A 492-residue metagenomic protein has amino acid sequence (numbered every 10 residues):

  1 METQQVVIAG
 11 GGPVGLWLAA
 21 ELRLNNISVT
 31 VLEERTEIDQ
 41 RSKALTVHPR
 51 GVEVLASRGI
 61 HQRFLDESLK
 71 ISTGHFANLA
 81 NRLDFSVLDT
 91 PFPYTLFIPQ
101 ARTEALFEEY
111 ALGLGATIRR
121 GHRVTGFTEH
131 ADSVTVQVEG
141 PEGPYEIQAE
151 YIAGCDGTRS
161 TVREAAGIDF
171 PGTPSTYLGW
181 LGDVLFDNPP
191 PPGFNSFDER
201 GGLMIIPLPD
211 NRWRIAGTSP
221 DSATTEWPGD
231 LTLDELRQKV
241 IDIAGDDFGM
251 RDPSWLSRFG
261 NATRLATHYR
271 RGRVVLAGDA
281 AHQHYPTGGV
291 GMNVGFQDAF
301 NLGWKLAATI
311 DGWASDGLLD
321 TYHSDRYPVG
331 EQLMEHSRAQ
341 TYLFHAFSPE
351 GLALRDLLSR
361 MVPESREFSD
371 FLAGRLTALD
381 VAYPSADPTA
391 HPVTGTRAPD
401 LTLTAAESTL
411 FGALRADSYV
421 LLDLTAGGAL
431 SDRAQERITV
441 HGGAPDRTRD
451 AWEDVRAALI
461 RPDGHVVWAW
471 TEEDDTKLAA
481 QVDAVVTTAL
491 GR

Functional and structural regions predicted by a protein language model:
M1-Q5, A9, N25, L88-T90 (+4 more regions): Helical substrate-recognition/capping region of FAD-dependent monooxygenase/halogenase enzymes
M1-R355, S359-P363: Core Rossmann-like FAD-binding/catalytic domain of the broad FAD-dependent monooxygenase superfamily
